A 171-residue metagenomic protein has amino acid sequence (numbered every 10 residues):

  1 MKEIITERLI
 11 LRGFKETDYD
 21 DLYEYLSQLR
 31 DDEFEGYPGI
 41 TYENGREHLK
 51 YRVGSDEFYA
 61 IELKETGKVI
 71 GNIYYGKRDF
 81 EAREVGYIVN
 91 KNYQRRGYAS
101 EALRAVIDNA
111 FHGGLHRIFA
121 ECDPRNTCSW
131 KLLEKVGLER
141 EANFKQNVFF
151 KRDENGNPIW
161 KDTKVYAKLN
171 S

Functional and structural regions predicted by a protein language model:
M1-D32, F58, E62-S171: Acyl-donor (CoA/ACP) binding surface of acyl/acetyltransferases
R30-K50: Conserved GNAT-fold acetyl-CoA-binding loop/helix
R52-G54: Soluble sensory domains of the PAS superfamily and closely related sensory modules
